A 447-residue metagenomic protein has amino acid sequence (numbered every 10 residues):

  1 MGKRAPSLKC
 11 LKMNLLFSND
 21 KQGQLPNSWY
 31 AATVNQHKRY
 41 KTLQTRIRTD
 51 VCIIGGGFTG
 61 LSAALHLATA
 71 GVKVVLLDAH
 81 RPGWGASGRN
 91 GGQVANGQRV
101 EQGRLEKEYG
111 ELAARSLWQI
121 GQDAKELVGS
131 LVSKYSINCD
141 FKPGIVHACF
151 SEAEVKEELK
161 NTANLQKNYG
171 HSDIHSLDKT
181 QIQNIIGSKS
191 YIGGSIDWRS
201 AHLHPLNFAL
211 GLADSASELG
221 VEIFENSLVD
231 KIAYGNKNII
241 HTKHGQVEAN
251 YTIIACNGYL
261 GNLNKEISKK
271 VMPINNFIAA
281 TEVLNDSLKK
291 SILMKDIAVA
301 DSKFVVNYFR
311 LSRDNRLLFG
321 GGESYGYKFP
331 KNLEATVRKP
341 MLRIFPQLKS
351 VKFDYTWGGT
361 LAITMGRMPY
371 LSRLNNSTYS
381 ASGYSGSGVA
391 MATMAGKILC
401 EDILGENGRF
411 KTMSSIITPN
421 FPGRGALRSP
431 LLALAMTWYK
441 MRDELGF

Functional and structural regions predicted by a protein language model:
R4-V51, T69: Extreme N-terminal leader/targeting segments of oxidoreductases
L11-T33, V100-E106, G129-G144, C149-G211: Flavin (FAD/FMN) cofactor-binding and adjacent substrate-gating region of FAD-dependent oxidoreductase domains
I47-L76: N-terminal Rossmann-like FAD-binding beta1-loop-alpha1 element of flavoenzymes
H66, P82-D140, K156-N168, K290 (+1 more regions): Conserved FAD-binding subdomain of flavin-dependent enzymes
V72-V74, I174, V351: Hydrophobic anchor at the start of a short beta-strand that flanks the dinucleotide cofactor-binding loop
E126, K134-K142, V229-D230, Q246-D286 (+1 more regions): Active-site substrate-recognition segment that forms the wall of the catalytic cavity or substrate channel
A163-N164, K189-N250: Helical element adjacent to the flavin cofactor pocket in flavoenzyme catalytic cores
Y327-F329, E334-E444: C-terminal catalytic lobe of FAD-dependent flavoproteins
